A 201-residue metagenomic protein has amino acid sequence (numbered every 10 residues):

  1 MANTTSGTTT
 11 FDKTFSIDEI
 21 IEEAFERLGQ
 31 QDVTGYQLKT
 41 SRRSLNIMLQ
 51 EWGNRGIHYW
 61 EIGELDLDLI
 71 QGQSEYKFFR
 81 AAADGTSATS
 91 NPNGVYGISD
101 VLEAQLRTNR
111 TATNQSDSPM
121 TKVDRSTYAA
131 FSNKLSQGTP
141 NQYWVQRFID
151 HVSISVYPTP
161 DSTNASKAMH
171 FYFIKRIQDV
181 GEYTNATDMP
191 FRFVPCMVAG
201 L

Functional and structural regions predicted by a protein language model:
M1-G200: Glycine-enriched, solvent-exposed interface loops adjoining structured elements
